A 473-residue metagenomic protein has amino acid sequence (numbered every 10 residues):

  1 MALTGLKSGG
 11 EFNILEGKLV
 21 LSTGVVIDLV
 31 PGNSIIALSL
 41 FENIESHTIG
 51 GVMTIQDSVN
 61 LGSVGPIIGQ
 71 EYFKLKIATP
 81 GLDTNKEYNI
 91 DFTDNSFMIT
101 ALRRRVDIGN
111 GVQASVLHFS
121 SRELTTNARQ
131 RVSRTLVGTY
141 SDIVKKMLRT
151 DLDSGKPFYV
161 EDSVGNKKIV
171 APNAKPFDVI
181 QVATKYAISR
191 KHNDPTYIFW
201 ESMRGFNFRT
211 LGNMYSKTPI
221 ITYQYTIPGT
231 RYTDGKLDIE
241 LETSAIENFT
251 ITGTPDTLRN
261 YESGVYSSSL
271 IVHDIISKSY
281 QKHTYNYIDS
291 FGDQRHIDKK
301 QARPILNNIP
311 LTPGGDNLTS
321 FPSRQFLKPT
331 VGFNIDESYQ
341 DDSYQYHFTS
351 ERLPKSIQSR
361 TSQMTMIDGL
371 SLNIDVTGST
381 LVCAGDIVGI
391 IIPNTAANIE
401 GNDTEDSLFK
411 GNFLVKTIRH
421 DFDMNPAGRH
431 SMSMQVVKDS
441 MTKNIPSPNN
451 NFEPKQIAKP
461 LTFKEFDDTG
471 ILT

Functional and structural regions predicted by a protein language model:
M1, Y159, I180, I188 (+1 more regions): Interface-prone segments of viral and bacterial extracellular assemblies
M1-R129: Assembly/oligomerization scaffold segments
L15, I49-G51, E71, T93-N95 (+7 more regions): Envelope-exposed proteins and targeting segments
L40-P66, T230-T473: An acidic/polar, Gly/Ser/Thr-rich interaction patch typically located in mid-to-C-terminal regions of proteins
V52-M53, E71, F119, A128-P157 (+2 more regions): Amphipathic, non-transmembrane alpha-helical segments in extracytoplasmic/periplasmic proteins
D57, T79, S121-E123, T210-G212 (+2 more regions): A mature extracytoplasmic/lumenal domain signature
A114-L117, S121-E123, Y159-Y266, V272 (+1 more regions): Short beta-strand-centered interaction patches in the first periplasmic/extracellular domains of large envelope
A128-V132, P219-T222, I445-N450: Short, charged, solvent-exposed linker or helix-capping segments at domain edges/interfaces that act as flexible hinges
